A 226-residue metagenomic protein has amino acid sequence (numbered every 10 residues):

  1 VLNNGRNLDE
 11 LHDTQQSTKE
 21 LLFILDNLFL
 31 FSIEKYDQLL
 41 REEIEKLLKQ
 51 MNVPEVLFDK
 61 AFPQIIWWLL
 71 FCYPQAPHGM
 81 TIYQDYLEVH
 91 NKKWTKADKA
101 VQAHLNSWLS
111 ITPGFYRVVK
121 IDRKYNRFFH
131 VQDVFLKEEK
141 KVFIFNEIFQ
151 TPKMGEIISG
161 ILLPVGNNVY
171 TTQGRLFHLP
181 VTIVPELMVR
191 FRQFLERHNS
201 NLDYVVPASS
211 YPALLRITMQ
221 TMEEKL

Functional and structural regions predicted by a protein language model:
V1-G114, K120-K124, Q150-T151, I161-L226: Mixed-charge, low-complexity intrinsically disordered regions
G114, Q132, F143-I144: Long, low-complexity intrinsically disordered regions
Y125-Q132: Short aromatic-glycine-enriched beta-strand elements
V134-L136, S210-Y211: N-terminal leader/targeting segments
L136-T151: Beta-strand/loop nucleic-acid-binding surfaces
